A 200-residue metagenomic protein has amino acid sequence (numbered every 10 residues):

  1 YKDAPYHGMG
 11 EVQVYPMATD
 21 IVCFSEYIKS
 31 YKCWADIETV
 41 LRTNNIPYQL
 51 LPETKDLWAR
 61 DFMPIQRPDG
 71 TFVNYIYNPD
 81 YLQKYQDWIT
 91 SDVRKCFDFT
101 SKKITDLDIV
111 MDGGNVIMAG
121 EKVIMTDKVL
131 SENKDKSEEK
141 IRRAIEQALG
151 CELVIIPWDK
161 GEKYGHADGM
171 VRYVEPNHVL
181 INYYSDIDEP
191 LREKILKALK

Functional and structural regions predicted by a protein language model:
K2-K200: The feature marks the mature, well-folded catalytic cores of soluble enzymes
